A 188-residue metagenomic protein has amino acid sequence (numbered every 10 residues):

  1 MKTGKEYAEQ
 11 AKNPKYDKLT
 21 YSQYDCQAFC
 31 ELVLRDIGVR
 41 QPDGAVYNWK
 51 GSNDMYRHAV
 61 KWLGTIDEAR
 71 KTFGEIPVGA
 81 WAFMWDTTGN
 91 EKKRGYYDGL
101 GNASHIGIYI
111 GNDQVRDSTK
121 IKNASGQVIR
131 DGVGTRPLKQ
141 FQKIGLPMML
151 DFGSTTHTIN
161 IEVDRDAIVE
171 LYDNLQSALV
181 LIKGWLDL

Functional and structural regions predicted by a protein language model:
M1-D17, K122-T158: Non-catalytic ligand/cofactor/substrate-binding and regulatory segments of enzyme domains
G4, S22-Q27, L100-A103: Solvent-exposed, acidic/flexible segments
A8, C30-L34, K183: Non-transmembrane alpha-helical segments in soluble domains of secreted/periplasmic/extracellular proteins
L19-T20, I161: Short, N-terminal intrinsically disordered low-complexity segments that are rich in Pro/Gly and polar/charged residues
Y21-G38: Active-site nucleophilic cysteine motif
R40-Q140, D151: ...with weaker cross-activation on analogous glycine-rich loops/strands in unrelated enzymes
H157-L188: Short, low-complexity, charged amphipathic interaction modules
